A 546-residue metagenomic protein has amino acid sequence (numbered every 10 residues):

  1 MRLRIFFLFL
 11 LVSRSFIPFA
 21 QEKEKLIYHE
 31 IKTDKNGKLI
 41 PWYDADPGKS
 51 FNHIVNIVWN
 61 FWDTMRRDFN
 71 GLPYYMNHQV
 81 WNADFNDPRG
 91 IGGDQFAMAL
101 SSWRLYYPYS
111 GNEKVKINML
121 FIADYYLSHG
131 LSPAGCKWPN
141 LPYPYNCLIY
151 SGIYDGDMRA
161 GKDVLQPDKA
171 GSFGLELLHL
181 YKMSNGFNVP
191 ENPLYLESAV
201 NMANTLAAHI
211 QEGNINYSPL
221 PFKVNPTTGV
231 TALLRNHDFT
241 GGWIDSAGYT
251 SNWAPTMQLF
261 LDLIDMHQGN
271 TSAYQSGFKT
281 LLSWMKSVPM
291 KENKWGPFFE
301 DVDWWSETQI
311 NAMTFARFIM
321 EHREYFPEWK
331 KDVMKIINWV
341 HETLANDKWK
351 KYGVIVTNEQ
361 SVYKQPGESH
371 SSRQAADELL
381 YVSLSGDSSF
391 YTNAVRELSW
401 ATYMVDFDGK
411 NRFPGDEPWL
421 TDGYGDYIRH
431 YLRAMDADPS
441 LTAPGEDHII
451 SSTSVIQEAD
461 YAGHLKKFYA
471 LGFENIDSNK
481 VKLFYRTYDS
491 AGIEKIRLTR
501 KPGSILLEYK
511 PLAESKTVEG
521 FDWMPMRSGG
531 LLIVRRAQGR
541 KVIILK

Functional and structural regions predicted by a protein language model:
M1-E22: Bacterial Sec-dependent N-terminal signal peptides
Q21-Q95, E113-A160, N204-H237, P289-M290 (+1 more regions): Low-complexity, Ser/Thr/Pro/Gly-enriched N-terminal "stalk/linker" regions
Q21-T64, D68, E176-H179, M183-F187 (+3 more regions): Terminal, non-catalytic domain-edge segments
E22-P47, Y75-A97, Y150-G171, V230-M257 (+3 more regions): Solvent-exposed loop and edge beta-strand segments that line ligand/cofactor-binding and catalytic clefts
I57-T64, L105, N118-S132, H179 (+10 more regions): Alpha-helical scaffold segments in carbohydrate-active enzymes
P88, D94-Y109, F121-I122, S172-L175 (+1 more regions): Non-membrane alpha-helical segments in proteins
G171, L178-K182, E191-N192, L196-S287: Solenoidal tandem-repeat scaffolds enriched in leucines and small polar residues
R429-I544: Non-catalytic C-terminal accessory modules of carbohydrate-active enzymes
